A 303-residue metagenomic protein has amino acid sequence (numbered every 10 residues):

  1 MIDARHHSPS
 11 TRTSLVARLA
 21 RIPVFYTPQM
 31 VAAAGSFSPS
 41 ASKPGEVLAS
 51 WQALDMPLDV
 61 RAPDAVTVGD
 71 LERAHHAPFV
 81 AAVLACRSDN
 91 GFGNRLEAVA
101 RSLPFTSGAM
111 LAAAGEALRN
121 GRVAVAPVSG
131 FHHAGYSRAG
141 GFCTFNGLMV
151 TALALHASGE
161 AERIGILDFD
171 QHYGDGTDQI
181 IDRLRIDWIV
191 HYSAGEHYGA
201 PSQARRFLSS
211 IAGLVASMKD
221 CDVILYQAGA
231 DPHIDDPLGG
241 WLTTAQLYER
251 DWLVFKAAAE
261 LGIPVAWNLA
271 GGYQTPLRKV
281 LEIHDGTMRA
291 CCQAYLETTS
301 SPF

Functional and structural regions predicted by a protein language model:
I2-V66: N-terminal low-complexity, Ser/Thr- and acidic-residue-enriched intrinsically disordered segments
A4, S10-A20, A82-F303: A general "terminal functional-core" signal
P28-M30, A77, G130-F131: Short, flexible active-site-adjacent loop segments at beta-strand->alpha-helix junctions, enriched in small/polar
A32, A65-D70, H197-P201: A short acidic, often aromatic-flanked loop/helix-cap motif at beta-alpha or helix-coil junctions that lines enzyme
S42, E46, A62, V66 (+3 more regions): Generic alpha-helix structural propensity
Q52, H76, G115-L118: Generic short alpha-helical segment signal, independent of protein family or function, capturing local helix propensity
V66-S88: Charged, often glycine-rich, active-site loop that binds/positions anionic groups
